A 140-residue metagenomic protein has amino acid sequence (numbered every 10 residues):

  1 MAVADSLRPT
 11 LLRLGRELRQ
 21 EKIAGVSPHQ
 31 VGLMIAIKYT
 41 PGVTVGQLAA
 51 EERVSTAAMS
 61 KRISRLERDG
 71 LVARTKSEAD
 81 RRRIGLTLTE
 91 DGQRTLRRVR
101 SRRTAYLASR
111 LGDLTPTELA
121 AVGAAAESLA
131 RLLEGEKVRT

Functional and structural regions predicted by a protein language model:
M1-A4, R8, S27-Q30, T56 (+3 more regions): Short, structured helix-loop boundary elements
M1-P28, L133, T140: N-terminal leader segment of winged-helix/HTH proteins
A4, R8, Q30, M34 (+4 more regions): Generic structural concept
R16-A57, I63, D69-L71, G85: N-terminal helix-turn-helix DNA-binding core of bacterial DNA-binding proteins
E21-A24, Q93-R98, R131: Helical hydrophobic small-molecule/effector-binding pocket
G42, S64-E127: Charged, amphipathic alpha-helical coiled-coil/dimerization segments
A120-T140: Exposed, interaction-prone assembly regions rather than primary DNA-binding/catalytic cores
